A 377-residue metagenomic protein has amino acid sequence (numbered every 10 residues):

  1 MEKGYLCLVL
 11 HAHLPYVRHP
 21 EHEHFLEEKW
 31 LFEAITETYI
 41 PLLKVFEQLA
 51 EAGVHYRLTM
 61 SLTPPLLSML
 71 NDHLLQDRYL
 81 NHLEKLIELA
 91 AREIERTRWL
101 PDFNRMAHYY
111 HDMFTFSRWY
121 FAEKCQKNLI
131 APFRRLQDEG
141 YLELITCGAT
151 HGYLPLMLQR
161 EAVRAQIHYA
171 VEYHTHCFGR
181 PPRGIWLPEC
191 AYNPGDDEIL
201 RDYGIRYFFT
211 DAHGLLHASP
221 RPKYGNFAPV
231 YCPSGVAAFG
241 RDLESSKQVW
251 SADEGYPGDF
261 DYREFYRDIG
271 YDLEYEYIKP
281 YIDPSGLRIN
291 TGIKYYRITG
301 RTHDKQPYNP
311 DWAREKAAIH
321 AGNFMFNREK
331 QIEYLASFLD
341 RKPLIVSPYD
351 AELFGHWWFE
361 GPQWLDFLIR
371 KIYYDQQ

Functional and structural regions predicted by a protein language model:
E2-Y5, L10-P15, L70, E84-L158 (+2 more regions): Active-site cores of enzymes that catalyze phosphoryl transfer or operate on phosphate-rich substrates
K3-E47, G53-H55: N-terminal-proximal low-complexity accessory segments that begin disordered and transition into the first
H11, F46, C147, I185 (+3 more regions): Conserved, mostly hydrophobic/aromatic
L42-R57, Q126-L142, H176-F178, Q331-D340 (+1 more regions): A structural motif corresponding to the C-terminal end of an alpha-helix and its immediate exit/capping segment
S61-L66, G148, G184-N193, H213: Short, solvent-exposed turn/loop segments enriched in Gly/Ser/Thr/Pro and often Arg
V163-L187, N327-L339, P343-V346: CE4/NodB-like, metal-dependent polysaccharide N-deacetylase domain that modifies extracellular/periplasmic N-acetylated
Q166, E360-Q377: Extended hydrophobic/aromatic segments used for targeting, binding, or gating
A191, D196-R206, R221-K223, G235: Hydrophobic, small-residue-rich alpha-helical packing segments that form membrane-like cores
